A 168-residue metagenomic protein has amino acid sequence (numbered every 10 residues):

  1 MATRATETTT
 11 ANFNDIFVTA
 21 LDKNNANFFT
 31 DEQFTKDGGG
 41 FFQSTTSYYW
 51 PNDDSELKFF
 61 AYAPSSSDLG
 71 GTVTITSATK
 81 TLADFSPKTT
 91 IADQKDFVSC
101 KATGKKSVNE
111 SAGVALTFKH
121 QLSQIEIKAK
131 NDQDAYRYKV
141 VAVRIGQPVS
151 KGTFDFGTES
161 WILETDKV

Functional and structural regions predicted by a protein language model:
M1-V140: Short, low-hydrophobicity acidic/polar segments
A135-V168: Acidic/polar low-complexity flexible segments
